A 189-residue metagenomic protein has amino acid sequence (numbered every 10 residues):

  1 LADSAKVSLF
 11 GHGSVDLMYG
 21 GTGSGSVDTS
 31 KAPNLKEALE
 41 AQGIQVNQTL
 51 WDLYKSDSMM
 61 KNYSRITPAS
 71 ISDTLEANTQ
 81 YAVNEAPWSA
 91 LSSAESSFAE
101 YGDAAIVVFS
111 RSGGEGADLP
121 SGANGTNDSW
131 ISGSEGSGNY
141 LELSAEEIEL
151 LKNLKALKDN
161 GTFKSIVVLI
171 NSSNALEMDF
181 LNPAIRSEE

Functional and structural regions predicted by a protein language model:
L1-E188: C-terminal non-catalytic regions of proteins with extracellular/luminal or membrane-system context
